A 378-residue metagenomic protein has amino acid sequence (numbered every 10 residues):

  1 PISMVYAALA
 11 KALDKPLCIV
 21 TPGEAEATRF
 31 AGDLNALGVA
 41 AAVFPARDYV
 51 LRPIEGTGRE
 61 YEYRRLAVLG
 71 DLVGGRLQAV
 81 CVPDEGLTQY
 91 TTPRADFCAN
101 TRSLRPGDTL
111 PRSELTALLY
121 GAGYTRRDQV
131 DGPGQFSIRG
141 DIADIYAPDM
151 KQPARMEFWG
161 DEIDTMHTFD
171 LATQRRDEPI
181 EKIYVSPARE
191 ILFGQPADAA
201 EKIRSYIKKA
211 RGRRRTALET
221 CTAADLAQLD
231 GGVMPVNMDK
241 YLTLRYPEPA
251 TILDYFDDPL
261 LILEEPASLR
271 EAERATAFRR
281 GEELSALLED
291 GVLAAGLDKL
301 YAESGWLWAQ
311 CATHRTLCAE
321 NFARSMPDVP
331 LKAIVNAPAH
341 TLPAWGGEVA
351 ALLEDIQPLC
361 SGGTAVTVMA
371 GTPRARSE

Functional and structural regions predicted by a protein language model:
P1-E378: ASCE RecA-like P-loop NTPase motor cores that couple ATP hydrolysis to mechanical translocation on nucleic acids
